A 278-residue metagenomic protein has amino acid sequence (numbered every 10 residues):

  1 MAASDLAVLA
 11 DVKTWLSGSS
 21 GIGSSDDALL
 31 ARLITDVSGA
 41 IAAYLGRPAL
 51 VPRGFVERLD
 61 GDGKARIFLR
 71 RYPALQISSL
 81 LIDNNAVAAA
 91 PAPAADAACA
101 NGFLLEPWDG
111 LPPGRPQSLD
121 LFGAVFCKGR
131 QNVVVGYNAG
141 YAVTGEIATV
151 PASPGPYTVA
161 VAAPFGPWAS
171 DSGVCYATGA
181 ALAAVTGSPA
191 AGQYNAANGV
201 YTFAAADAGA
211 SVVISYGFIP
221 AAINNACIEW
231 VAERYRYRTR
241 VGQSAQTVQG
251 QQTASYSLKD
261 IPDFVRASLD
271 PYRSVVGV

Functional and structural regions predicted by a protein language model:
M1-V278: Divalent metal-cofactor coordination and adjacent catalytic microenvironments
